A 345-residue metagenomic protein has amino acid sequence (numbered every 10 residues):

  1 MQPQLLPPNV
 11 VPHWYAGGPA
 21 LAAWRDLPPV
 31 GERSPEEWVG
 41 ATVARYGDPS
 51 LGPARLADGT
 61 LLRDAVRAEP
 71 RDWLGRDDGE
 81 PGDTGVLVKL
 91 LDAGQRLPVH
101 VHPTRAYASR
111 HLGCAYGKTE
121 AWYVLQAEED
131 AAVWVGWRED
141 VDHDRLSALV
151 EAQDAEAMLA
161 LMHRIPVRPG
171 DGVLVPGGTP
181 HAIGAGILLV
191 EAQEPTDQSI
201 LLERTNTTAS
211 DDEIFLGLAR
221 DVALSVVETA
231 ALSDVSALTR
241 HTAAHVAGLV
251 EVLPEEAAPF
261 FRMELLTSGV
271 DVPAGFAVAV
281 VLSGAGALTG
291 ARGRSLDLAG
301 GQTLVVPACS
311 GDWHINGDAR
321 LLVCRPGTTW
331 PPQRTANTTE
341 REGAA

Functional and structural regions predicted by a protein language model:
M1-V141, T205-S236, M263: Transition-metal
D92-R96, T104, A127-D130, T179-Q198 (+2 more regions): Ligand-binding loop in jelly-roll beta-barrel domains
W134-A157, V190-L232, R320-A345: Double-stranded beta-helix
H143-A155, A274-A287: Short, basic/aromatic beta-hairpin or loop at an interaction surface
A152-L174, G178-P180, L189: Metal-assisted phosphate- and nucleotidyl-transfer catalytic regions
M162-L174, G290-S310: Short acidic-glycine-tyrosine-enriched beta hairpin
G217-F276: Functionally critical, mid-to-C-terminal surface segments that flank or help form catalytic/ligand
